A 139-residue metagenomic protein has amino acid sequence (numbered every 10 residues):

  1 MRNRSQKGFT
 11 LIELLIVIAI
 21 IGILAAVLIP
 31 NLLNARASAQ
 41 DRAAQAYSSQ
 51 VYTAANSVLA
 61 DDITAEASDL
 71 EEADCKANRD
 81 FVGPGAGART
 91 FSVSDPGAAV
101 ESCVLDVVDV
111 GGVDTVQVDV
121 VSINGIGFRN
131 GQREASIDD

Functional and structural regions predicted by a protein language model:
M1-F9: N-terminal leader/signal peptides at the extreme start of proteins
S5, N31-L32: End-of-activation segment of Hanks-type protein kinase domains
K7, E13-I16: Internal alpha-helical transmembrane segments of multi-pass membrane proteins, especially GPCRs
L15-N31: Alpha-helical hydrophobic helix detector
A39-T64: Membrane-proximal N-terminal amphipathic helix
N56-D139: Periplasmic/extracellular, small/polar-rich flexible segments of pilin-like filament-forming proteins
